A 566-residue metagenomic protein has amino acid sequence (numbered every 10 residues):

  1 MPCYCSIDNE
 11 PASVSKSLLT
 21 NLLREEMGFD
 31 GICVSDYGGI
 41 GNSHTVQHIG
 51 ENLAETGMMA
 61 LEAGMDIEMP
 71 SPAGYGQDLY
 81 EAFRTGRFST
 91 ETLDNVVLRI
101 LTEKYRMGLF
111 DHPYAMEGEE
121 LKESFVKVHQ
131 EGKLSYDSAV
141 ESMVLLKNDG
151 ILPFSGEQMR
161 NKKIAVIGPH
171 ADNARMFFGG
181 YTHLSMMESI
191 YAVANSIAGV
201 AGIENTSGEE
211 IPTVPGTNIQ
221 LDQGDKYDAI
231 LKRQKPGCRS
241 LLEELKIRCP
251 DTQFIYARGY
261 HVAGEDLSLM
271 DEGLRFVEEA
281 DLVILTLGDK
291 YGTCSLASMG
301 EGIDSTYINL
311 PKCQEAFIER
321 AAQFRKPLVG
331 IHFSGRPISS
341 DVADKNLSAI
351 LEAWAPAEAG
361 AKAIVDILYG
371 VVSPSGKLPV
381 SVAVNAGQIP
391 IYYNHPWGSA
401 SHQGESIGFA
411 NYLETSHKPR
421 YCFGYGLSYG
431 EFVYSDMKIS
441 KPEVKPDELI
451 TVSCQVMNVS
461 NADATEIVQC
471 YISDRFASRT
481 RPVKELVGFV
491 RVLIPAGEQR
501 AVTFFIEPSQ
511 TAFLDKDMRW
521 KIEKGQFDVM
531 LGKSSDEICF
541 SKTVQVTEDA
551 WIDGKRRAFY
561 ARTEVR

Functional and structural regions predicted by a protein language model:
M1-A12, A280-S305: Short acidic, glycine-rich surface-loop motifs adjacent to enzyme active sites
M1-P70, G76-D78, R87-T92, R99 (+1 more regions): Second-shell residues forming the walls of enzyme active-site clefts
G28-I32, A63-M65, E141, R160-K163 (+5 more regions): Loop/turn elements at helix/coil->beta-strand transitions in domains of secreted/extracellular proteins
E81-R248, F333-T465, Y471, A496 (+4 more regions): Secreted, periplasmic, or luminal enzymes acting at the cell surface/secretory milieu
A171, M176-T182, M186, K290-A316: Active-site His/acidic residue clusters
A462-S478, K484-L486: Short acidic, flexible loop segments centered on an aromatic residue
S478-L514: Intrinsically disordered, low-complexity Pro/Gly/Ser/Thr-rich segments with frequent PxxP/GP/PP motifs and embedded
Q510-Q526: Short glycine/proline/serine/threonine-rich loop/turn segments at secondary-structure transition edges
